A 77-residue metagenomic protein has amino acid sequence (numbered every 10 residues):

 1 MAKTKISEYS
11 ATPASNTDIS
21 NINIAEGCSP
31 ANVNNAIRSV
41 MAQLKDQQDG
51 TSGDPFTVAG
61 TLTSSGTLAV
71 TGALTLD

Functional and structural regions predicted by a protein language model:
M1-S20: Short, intrinsically disordered N-terminal pre-domain segments
T4-K5, V40, Q47-D77: Intrinsic low-complexity, repeat-rich intrinsically disordered segments enriched in small/flexible residues
P13-S15, A31, L74: Intrinsic disorder/low-complexity signature
S20-N23, A31: N-terminal alpha-helical targeting/anchoring segments
I24-G27, T75: Intrinsic disorder/low-complexity segments
G27-Q48: Long amphipathic alpha-helical coiled-coil
